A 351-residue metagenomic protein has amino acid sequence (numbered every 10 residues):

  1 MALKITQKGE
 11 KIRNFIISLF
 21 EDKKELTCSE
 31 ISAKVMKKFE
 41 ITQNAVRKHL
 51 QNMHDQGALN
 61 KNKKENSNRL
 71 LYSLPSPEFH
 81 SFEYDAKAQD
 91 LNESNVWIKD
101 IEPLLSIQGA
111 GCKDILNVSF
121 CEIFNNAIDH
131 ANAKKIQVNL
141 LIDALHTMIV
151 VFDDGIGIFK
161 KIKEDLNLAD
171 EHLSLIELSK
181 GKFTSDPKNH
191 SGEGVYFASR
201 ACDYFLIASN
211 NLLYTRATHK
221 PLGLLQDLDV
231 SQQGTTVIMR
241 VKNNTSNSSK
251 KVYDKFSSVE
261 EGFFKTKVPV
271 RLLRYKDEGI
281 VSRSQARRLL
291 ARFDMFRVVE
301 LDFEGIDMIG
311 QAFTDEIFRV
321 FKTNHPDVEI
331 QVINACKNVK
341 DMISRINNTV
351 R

Functional and structural regions predicted by a protein language model:
A2-C121, H130-K135, K163-E164, S246 (+2 more regions): Bergerat-fold GHKL ATPase/HATPase_c domain
E21, E65-F82, A127-K250, F321-K322: Conserved beta-strand-loop-beta-strand hairpin that lines the nucleotide-binding pocket of ATP/GTP-utilizing enzymes
H49, F197, E316-I317, M342: Alpha-helical scaffold elements adjacent to nucleotide-binding pockets in ATP/GTP-utilizing enzyme cores
N62, N139, A208, D302 (+1 more regions): Solvent-exposed beta-strand sheet faces enriched in polar/charged residues
A217-T218, G310-D315, D341-I343: A short acidic (Asp/Glu
F296-I309: Short, glycine-/small-residue-enriched flexible loop/hinge segments at domain edges that mediate gating
F313-N324: Short, non-transmembrane amphipathic alpha-helical segments
